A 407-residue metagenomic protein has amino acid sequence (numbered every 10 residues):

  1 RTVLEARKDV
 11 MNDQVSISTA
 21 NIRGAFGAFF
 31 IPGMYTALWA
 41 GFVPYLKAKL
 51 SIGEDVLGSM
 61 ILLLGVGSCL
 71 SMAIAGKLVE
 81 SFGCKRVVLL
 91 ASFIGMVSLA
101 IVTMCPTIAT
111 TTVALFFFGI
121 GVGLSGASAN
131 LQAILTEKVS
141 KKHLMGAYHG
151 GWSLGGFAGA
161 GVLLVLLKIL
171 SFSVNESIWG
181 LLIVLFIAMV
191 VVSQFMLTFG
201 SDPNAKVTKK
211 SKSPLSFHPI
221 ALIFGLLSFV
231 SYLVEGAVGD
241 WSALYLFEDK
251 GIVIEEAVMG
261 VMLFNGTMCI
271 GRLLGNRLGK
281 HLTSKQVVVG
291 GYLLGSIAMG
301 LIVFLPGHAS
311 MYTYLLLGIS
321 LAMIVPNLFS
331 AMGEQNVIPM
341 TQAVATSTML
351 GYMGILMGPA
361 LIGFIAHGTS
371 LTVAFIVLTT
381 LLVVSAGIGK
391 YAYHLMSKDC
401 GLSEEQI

Functional and structural regions predicted by a protein language model:
G41-D55, D240-E256: Short amphipathic helix-loop junctions that connect adjacent transmembrane helices in Major Facilitator Superfamily/SLC
S51, G83, M104-A109, G251 (+1 more regions): Helix-breaking motifs and short loop linkers at transmembrane-helix boundaries and internal kinks in secondary membrane
G65-V66, S153-L154, A158, N265-G266 (+2 more regions): Short hydrophobic/small-residue motifs within alpha-helical transmembrane segments of multi-pass transporter-like
L70-A109: Conserved MFS/SLC helix-loop-helix module at the cytosolic interface between two early adjacent transmembrane helices
S71-G83, L167, G271-T283, A366: Helix-to-loop junctions at the C-terminal end of transmembrane segments in multipass secondary transporters
F116-G150: Cytoplasmic helix-loop-helix junction between adjacent transmembrane helices in 12-TM secondary transporters
E176-Q194, V373-Y391: Symmetry-related core transmembrane helices of the 12-TM Major Facilitator Superfamily/SLC fold
K285-L328: C-terminal transmembrane helical hairpin of 12-TM major facilitator-type secondary transporters
